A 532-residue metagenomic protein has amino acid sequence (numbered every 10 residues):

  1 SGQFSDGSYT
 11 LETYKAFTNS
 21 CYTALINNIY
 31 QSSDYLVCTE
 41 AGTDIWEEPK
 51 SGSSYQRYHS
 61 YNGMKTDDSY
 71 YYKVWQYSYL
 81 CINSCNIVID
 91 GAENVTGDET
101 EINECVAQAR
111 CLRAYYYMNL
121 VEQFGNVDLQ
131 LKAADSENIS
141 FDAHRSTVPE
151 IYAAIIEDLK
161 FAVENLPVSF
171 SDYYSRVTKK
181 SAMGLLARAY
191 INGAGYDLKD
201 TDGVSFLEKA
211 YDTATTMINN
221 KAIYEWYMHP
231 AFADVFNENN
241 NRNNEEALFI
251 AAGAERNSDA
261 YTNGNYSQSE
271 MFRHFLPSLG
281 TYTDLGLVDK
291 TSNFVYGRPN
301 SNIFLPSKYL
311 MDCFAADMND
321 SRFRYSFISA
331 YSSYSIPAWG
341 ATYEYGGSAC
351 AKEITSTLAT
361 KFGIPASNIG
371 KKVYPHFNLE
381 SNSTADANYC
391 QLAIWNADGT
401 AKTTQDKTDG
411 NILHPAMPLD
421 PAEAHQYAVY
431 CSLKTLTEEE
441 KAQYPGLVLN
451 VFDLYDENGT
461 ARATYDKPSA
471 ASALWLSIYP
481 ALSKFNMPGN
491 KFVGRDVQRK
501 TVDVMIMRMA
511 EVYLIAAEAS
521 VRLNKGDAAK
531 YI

Functional and structural regions predicted by a protein language model:
S1-S51, I191-Q443: An aromatic- and glycine-enriched ligand-binding surface/loop that stacks and positions planar moieties
T10-L11, K15-Q31, K50-F124, S140-A153 (+4 more regions): Conserved, well-structured interaction surfaces
V121-D128, F170, N192-T201, N524-K525: Short coil/turn linking the two alpha-helices of tandem helical-hairpin repeats
I155-N165, A397, N411-R499: Extended glycan-interaction surfaces of carbohydrate-active proteins
